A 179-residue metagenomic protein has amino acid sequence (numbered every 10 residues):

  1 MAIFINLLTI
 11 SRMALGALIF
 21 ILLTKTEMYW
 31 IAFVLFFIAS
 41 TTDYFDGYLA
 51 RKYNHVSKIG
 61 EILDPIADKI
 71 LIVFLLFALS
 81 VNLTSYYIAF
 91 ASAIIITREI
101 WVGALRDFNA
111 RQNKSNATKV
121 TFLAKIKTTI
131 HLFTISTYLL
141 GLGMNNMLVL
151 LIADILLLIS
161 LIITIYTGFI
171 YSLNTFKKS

Functional and structural regions predicted by a protein language model:
M1-F45, T128-L148, I159-S179: Topogenic membrane-insertion module of multi-pass membrane proteins
M1-T9, Y48-I66, D107-I130, T175-S179: Interhelical loop and helix-boundary elements at the membrane-water interface of polytopic inner-membrane proteins
I10-M13, V34-I38, I66, A93-I96 (+1 more regions): Residue-level signature of the transmembrane alpha-helical core of multi-pass small-molecule transporters
A32-A39, A89-E99, D154-S160: Hydrophobic core segments of alpha-helical transmembrane domains in multi-pass membrane proteins
F37-T41, A50, I70: A generic "structured core" feature
K52-D107: Multi-pass membrane catalytic core of lipid/isoprenoid biosynthesis enzymes
V102-N109, T137-G143: Transmembrane alpha-helical segments of integral membrane proteins
N116-T118, M147-I155: Membrane interface segments of multi-pass transport proteins and intramembrane proteases
